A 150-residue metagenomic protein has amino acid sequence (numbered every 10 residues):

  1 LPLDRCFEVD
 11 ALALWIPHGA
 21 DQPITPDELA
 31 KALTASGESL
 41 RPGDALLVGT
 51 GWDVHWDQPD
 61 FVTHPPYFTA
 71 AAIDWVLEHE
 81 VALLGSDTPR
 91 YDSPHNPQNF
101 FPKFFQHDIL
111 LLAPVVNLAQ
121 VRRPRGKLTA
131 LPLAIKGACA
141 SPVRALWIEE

Functional and structural regions predicted by a protein language model:
L1-E150: Active-/binding-site microenvironments in catalytic and ligand-binding cores
